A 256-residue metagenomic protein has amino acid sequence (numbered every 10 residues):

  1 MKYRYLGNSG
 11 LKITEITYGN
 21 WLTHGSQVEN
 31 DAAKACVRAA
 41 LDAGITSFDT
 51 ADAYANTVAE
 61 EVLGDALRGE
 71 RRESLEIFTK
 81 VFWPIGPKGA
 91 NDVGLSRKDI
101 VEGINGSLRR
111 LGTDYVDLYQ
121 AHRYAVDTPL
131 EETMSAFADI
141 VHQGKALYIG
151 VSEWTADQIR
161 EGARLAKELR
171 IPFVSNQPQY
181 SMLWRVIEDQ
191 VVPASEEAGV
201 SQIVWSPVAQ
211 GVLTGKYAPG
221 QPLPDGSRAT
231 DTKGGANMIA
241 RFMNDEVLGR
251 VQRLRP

Functional and structural regions predicted by a protein language model:
M1-L75, D114: N-terminal binding-site loop/beta-alpha segment at the start of enzyme catalytic domains that lines or forms
L6, Y18, A33, A40 (+11 more regions): Conserved, mostly hydrophobic/aromatic
L11-I16, G44-S47, R71-L75, G112-D117 (+4 more regions): Short, well-ordered coil/turn segments that N-cap beta-strands
N20-D31, G86-V101, H122-T128: Active-site mouth loops of central-metabolism enzymes
L22, D52-Y54, V81-I85, Q120-A125 (+3 more regions): Active-site-proximal loop/turn and secondary-structure-junction residues that shape catalytic pockets, frequently
Q27-A40, G94-L111, E132-M134, I159-A163: Short, acidic/polar
P87-Q120, Q179, L183: Active-site gating/metal-coordination segments in enzymes
T128-P256: Beta/alpha (TIM)-barrel catalytic core signal, keyed to glycine-rich beta->alpha loops juxtaposed to Asp/Glu that bind
